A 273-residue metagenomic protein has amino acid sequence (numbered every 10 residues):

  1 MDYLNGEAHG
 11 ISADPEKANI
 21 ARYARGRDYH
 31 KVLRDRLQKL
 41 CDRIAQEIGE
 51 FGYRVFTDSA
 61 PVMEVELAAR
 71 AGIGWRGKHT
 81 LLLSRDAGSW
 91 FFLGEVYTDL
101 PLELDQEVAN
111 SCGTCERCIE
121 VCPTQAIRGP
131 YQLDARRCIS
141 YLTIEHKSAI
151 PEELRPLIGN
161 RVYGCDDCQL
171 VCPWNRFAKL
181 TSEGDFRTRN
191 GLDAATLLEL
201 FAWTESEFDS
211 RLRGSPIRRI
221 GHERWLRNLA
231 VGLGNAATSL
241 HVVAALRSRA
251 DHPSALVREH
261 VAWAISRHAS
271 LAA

Functional and structural regions predicted by a protein language model:
M1-S111, G159: Auxiliary alpha/beta "docking" domains used to position bulky ligands
L83-E107, T114, A135-L154, E205-D209: Short, charged low-complexity linear segments at domain edges
R117-Y141, K147, R161-D185, A245: Iron-sulfur cluster-binding cysteine motifs and their immediate structural context in ferredoxin-like electron-transfer
P151-D185, E207-S210, G214-R218, R224-W225 (+1 more regions): C-terminal amphipathic alpha-helical segment
E199-T204, R211-P216, A245-P253: Alpha-solenoid HEAT/Armadillo-like helical repeat scaffolds in large eukaryotic proteins
D209-R211, T238-A250, S270-A273: Amphipathic alpha-helical scaffolding segments comprising HEAT/armadillo-like alpha-solenoid repeats
H222, P253-A255: Short inter-helical turns and helix N-cap capping residues of alpha-solenoid HEAT/ARM repeat scaffolds
L226-T238, E259-S270: Structural detector for internal amphipathic alpha-helices that build alpha-solenoid repeat scaffolds
